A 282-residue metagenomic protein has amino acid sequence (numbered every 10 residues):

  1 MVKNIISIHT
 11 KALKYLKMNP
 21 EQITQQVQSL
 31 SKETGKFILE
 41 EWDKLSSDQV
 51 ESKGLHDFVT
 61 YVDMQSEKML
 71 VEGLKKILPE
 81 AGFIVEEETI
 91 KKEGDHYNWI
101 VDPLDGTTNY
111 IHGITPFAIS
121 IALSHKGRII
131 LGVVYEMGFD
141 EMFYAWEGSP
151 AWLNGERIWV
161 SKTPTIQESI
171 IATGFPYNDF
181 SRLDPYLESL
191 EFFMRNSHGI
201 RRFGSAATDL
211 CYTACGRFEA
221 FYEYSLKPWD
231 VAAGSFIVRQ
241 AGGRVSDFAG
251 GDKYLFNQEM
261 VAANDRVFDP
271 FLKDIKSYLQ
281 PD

Functional and structural regions predicted by a protein language model:
I5, H9, L13-S29, G35 (+2 more regions): Oxyanion/phosphate-interacting regions
H9-L104, R266, K273, Q280-D282: N-terminal subdomain of lithium-sensitive/metallo-dependent phosphomonoesterases centered on the IMPase/IPPase/PAP
I38, D63, L74, T107 (+6 more regions): Residue-level signal for inorganic ion chemistry
K53, E86, F203-S205, F248: Conserved beta-strand termini and adjacent loop/short-helix elements that scaffold enzyme active sites in alpha/beta
N98-M137: Glycine-rich active-site/cofactor-binding loop and its immediate structural neighborhood
A122-L210, N257-D282: Acidic beta-strand-loop-alpha-helix segment within the catalytic core of divalent metal-dependent phosphate-processing
